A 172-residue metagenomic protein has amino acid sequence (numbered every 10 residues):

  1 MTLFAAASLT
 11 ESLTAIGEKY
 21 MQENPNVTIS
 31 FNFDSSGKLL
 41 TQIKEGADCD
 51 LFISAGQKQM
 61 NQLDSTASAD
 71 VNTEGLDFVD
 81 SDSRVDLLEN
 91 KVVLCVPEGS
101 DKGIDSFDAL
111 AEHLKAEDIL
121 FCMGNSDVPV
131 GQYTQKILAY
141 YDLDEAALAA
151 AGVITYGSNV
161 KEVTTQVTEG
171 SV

Functional and structural regions predicted by a protein language model:
M1-D118, C122, T168: N-terminal segment of the mature folded domain
G17-E23, F107-S158, T164, T168: Ligand-binding cleft/hinge of the Venus flytrap
